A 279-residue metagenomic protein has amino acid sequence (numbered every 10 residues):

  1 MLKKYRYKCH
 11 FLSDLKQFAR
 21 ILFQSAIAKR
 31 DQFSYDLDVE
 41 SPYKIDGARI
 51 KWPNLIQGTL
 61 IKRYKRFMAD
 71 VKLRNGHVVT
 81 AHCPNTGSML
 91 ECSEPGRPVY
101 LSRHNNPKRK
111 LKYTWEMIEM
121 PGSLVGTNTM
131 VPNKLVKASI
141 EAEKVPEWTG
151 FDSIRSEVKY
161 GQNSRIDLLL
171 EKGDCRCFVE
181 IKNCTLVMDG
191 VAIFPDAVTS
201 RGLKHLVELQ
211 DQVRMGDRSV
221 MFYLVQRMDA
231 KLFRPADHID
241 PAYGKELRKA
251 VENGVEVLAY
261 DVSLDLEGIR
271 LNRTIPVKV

Functional and structural regions predicted by a protein language model:
Y7-H10, Q17-R20, Q24-I27, Y35-D46: Short, positively charged and aromatic/hydrophobic N-terminal segments
G58, I166-D196, L209: Conserved catalytic cores of phosphodiester-cleaving nucleases, focusing on short active-site segments
R66-D70: Short aromatic-glycine-enriched beta-strand elements
G87-V99: Short nucleic-acid-contacting surface segments enriched for D/E, G, S/T with interspersed K/R
L90, S123-R155: Acidic-basic catalytic patches of nuclease active cores, encompassing PD-(D/E)XK and other metal-cofactor nuclease
R109-P121: OB-fold/S1-family single-stranded nucleic acid-binding modules
M188-S200, V207-I239, D261: Nucleic-acid nuclease catalytic cores
Q226-V279: Domain-level recognition of nuclease-like catalytic cores that cleave nucleotide substrates
